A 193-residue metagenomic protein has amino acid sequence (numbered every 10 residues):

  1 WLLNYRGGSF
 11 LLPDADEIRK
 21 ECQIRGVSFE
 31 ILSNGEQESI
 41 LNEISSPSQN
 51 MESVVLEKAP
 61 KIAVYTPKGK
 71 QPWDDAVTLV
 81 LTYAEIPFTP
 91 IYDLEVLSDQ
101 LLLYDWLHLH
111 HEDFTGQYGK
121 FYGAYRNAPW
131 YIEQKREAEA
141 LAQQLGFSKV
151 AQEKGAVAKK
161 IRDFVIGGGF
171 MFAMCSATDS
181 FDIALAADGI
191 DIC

Functional and structural regions predicted by a protein language model:
W1-V165, S180, C193: Intrinsic-disorder/low-complexity accessory segments
F170, M174-C193: An acidic, glycine-rich "communication" segment
